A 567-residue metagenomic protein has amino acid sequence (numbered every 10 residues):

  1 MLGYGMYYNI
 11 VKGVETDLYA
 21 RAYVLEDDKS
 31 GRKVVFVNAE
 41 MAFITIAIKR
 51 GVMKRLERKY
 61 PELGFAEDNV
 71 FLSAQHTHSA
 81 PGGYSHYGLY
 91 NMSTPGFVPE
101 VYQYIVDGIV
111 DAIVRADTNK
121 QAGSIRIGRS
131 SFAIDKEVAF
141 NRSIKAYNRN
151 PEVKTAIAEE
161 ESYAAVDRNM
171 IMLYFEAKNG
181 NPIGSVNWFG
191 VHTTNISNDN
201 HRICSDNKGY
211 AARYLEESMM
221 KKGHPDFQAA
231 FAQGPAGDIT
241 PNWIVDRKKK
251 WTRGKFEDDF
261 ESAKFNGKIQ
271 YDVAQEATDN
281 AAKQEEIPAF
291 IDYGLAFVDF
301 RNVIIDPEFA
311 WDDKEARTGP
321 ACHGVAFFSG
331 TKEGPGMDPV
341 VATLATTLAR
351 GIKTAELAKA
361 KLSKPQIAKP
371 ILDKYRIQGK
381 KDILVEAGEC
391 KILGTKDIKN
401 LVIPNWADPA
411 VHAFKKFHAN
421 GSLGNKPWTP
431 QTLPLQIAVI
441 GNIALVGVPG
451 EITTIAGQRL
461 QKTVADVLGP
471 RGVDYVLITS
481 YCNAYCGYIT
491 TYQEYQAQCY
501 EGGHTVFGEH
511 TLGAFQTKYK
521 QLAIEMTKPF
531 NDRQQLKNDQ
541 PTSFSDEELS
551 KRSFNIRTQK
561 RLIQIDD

Functional and structural regions predicted by a protein language model:
M1-D567: Non-catalytic substrate/cofactor recognition surfaces at enzyme active-site rims
